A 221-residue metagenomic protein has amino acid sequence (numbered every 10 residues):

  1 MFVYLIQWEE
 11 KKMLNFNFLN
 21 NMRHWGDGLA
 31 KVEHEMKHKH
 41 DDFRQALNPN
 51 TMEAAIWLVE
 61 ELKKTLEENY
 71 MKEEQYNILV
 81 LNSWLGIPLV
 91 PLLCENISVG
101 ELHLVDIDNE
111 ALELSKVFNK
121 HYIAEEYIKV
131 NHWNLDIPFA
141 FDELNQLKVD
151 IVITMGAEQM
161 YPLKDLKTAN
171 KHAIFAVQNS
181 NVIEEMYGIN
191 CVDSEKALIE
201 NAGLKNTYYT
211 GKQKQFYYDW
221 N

Functional and structural regions predicted by a protein language model:
L5-E73: S-adenosyl-L-methionine
E73-L85: Conserved class I S-adenosyl-L-methionine
L85-S98: Conserved SAM-binding loop of SAM-dependent methyltransferases across substrates and taxa, primarily the Class I
E101-D106: Conserved SAM-binding motif I beta-strand of class I
D108-E110: Conserved SAM/SAH-binding beta-strand->alpha-helix loop
L114-Q146: S-adenosyl-L-methionine
V149-L163: A short SAM/SAH-binding and catalytic strip from SAM-dependent methyltransferases
P162-W220: C-terminal substrate-binding/active-site "lid" region of AdoMet-derived donor-dependent transferases
